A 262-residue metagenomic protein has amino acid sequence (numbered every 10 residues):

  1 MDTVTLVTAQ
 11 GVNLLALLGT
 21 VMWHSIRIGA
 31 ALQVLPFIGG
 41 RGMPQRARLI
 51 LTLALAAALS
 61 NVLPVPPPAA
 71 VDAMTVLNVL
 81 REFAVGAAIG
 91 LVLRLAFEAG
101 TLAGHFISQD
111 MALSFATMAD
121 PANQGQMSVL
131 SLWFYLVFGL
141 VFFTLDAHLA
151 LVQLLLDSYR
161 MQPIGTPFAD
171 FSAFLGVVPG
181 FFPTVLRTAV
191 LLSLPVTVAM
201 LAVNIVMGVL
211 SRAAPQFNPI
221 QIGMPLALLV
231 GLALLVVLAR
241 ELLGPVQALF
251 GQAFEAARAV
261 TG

Functional and structural regions predicted by a protein language model:
M1-G262: Hydrophobic alpha-helical segments and their helix-loop boundaries in membrane and membrane-proximal proteins
